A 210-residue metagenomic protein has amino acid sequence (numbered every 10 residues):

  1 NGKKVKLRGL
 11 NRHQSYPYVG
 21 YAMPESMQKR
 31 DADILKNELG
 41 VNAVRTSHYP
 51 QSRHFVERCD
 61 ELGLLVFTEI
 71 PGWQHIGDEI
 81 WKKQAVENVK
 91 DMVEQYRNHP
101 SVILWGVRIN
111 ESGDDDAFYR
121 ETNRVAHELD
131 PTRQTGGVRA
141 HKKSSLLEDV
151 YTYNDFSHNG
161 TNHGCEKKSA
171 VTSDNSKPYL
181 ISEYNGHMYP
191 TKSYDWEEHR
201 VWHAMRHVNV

Functional and structural regions predicted by a protein language model:
N1-N37, E57: N-terminal carbohydrate-binding accessory modules
D31-N37, A43-V210: Substrate-binding/catalytic cleft of secreted carbohydrate-active enzymes, primarily glycoside hydrolases
